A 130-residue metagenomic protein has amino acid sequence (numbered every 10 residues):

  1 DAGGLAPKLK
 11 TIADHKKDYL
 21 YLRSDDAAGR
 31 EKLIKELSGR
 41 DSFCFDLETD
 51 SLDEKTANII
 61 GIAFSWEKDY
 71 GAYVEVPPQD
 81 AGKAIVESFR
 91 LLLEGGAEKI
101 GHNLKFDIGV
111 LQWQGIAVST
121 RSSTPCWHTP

Functional and structural regions predicted by a protein language model:
D1-A57, V76-E94: Long, highly charged low-complexity segments
S42, E98, T120: Hydrophobic "anchor" residues on beta-strands that sit immediately upstream of conserved functional sites
L52-K55, A72, I108-V110: Short helix/loop capping segments that flank catalytic or ligand/cofactor-binding pockets
K55-E67: A short alpha/beta connector and helix-capping loop motif
S65-E67, K105-P130: Metal-dependent phosphoesterase core characteristic of DEDDh/y 3'-5' exonuclease domains
D69-Y70, G95-A97: Short glycine-/polar-rich loops that comprise or flank the Walker A/P-loop and associated switch/sensor motifs
A97-K105: Short glycine-rich phosphate-binding loop at a beta-alpha junction
